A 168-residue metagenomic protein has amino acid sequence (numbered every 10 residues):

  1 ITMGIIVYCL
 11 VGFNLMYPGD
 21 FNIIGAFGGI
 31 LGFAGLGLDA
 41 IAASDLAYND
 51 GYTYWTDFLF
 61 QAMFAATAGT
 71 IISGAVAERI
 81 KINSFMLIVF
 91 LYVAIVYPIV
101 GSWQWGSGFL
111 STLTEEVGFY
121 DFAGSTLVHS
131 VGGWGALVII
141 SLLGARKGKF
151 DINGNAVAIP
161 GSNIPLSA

Functional and structural regions predicted by a protein language model:
I1-A168: Hydrophobic alpha-helical transmembrane bundles of multi-pass membrane proteins
